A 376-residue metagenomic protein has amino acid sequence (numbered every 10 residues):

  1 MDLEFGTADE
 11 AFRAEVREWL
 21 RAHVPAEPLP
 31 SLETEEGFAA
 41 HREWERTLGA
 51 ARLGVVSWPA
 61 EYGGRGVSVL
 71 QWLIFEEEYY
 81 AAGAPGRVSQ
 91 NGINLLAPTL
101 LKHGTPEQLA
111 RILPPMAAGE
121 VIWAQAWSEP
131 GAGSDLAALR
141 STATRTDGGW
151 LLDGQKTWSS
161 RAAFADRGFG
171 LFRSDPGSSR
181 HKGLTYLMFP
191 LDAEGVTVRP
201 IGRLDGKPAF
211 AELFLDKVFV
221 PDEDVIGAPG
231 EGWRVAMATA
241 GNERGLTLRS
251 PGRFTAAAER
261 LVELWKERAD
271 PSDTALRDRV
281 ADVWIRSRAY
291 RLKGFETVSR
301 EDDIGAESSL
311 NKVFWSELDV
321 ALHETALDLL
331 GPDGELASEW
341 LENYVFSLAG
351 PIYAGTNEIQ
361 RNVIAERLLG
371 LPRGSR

Functional and structural regions predicted by a protein language model:
M1-Q90, R111, P115, L248 (+5 more regions): Amphipathic, small/basic residue-rich leader segments at the start of a protein or domain
F5, V196-L292, G350: Glycine-rich beta->alpha junctions and the first turn(s) of the following alpha-helix
G49-A110, P114-G119, R161-R167, S287 (+5 more regions): Internal helix-loop-helix
I74-F75, L95, V235-T239, E243 (+2 more regions): Glycine-rich phosphate/cofactor-binding loops in nucleotide/flavin-utilizing enzymes
G119-W127, L171: A short, Trp-centered hydrophobic/proline-enriched beta-strand micro-motif
A132, T157-A162, L204, A349-T356: Glycine-rich phosphate/pyrophosphate-binding beta-alpha loops
S141-T144: A structural signal for short hydrophobic beta-strand segments in well-ordered beta-sheet cores
D153-R199: A short core secondary-structure module
